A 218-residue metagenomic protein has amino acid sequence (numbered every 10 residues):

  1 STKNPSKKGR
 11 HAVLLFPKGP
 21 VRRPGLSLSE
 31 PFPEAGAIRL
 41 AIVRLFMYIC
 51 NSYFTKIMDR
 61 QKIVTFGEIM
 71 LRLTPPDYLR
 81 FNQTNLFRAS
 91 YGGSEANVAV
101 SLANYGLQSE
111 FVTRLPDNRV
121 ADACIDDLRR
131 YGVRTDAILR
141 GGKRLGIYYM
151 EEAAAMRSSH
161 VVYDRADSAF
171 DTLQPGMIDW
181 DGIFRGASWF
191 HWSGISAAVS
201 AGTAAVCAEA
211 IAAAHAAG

Functional and structural regions predicted by a protein language model:
S1, L28, L40-V43, F54: Short terminal hydrophobic/aromatic SLiMs and anchors at protein ends
S1-T2, G9: Cationic, amphipathic, low-complexity segments that mediate targeting or membrane/lipid association
P5, A12-V13: Short hydrophobic alpha-helical segments enriched in small aliphatic residues
F16, F32, F46-Y48, Y53-F54: Aromatic (phenylalanine/tyrosine) cluster motif
Y48, S52-R134, F170-P175: Glycine-rich phosphate/adenosyl-contacting loop at the front of the ribokinase-like
Y48-V64, R129, T135, A154-G218: Ribokinase/PfkB-type carbohydrate-kinase core domain
L115-P116, D136-L145: Beta-strand->loop->alpha-helix junctions that form or flank phosphate-binding loops in nucleotide-handling enzymes
